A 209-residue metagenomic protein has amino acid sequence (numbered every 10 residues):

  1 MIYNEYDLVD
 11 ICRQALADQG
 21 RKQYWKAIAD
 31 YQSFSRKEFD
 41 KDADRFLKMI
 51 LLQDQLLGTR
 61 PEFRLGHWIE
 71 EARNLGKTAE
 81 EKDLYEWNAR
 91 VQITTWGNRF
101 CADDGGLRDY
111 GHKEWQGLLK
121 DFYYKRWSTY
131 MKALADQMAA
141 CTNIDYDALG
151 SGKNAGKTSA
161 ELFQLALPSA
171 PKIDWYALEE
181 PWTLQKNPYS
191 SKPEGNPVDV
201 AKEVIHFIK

Functional and structural regions predicted by a protein language model:
M1-K209: Catalytic domains of carbohydrate-active enzymes that cleave complex glycans
